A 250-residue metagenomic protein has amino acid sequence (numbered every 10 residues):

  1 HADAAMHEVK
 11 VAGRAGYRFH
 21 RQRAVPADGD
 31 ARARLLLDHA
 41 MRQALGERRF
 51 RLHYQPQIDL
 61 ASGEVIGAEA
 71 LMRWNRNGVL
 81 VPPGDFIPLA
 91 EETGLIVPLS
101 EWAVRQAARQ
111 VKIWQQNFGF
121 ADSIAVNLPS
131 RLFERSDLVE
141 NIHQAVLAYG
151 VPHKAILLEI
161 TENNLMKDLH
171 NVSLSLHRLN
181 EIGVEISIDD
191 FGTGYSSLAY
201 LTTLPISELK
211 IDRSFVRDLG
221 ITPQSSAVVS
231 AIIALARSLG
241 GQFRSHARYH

Functional and structural regions predicted by a protein language model:
H1-A5, L37, A70, L89-A90 (+6 more regions): Structural preference for long, well-ordered alpha-helical segments in enzyme cores
H1-R14, G84, F191, H246-H250: Catalytic-core segments of nucleotide cyclases and related cyclic-nucleotide turnover enzymes
A4, E8-R51, A61, A90-I96 (+2 more regions): C-di-GMP signaling machinery
A12, Q43-E47, D59, N77 (+4 more regions): Nucleotide second-messenger and two-component phosphorelay signaling modules
G16, R49-R51, A121-A125, A155-L157 (+2 more regions): Residues at or immediately flanking beta-strands
D30-L89, N127, I188, S245: Active-site core of bacterial EAL-family cyclic-dinucleotide phosphodiesterase domains
L60-E69, L95-N171, S245-A247: Catalytic core of bacterial c-di-GMP phosphodiesterases, primarily the EAL and HD-GYP domains, capturing alpha-helical
H143-L219, A231-H250: The catalytic core of metal-dependent phosphodiesterases that act on cyclic dinucleotides
